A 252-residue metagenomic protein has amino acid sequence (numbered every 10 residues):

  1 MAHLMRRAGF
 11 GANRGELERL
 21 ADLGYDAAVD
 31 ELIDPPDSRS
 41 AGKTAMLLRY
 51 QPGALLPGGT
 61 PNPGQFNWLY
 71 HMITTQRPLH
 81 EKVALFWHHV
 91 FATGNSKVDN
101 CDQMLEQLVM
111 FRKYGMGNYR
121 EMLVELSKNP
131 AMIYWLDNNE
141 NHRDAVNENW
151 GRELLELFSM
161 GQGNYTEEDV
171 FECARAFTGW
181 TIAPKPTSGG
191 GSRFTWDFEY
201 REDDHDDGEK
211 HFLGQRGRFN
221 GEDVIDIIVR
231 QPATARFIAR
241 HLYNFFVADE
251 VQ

Functional and structural regions predicted by a protein language model:
M1-P63, M72-I73, P78, N164 (+2 more regions): N-terminal module-boundary/linker segments of secreted carbohydrate-active enzymes
A8, A84, R236-F237: Alpha-helical bundle segments that constitute or directly flank the non-heme di-iron/ferroxidase center
E31-P36, A45-P52, P61-L69, N100-Q252: Active-site substrate-binding loop specific to GH73 endo-beta-N-acetylglucosaminidase modules in bacterial autolysins
I73, H80-A84, K97: Long, well-ordered early-domain segments
R77-H80, F91: Short, contiguous, well-structured surface segments enriched in hydrophobic/aromatic residues
